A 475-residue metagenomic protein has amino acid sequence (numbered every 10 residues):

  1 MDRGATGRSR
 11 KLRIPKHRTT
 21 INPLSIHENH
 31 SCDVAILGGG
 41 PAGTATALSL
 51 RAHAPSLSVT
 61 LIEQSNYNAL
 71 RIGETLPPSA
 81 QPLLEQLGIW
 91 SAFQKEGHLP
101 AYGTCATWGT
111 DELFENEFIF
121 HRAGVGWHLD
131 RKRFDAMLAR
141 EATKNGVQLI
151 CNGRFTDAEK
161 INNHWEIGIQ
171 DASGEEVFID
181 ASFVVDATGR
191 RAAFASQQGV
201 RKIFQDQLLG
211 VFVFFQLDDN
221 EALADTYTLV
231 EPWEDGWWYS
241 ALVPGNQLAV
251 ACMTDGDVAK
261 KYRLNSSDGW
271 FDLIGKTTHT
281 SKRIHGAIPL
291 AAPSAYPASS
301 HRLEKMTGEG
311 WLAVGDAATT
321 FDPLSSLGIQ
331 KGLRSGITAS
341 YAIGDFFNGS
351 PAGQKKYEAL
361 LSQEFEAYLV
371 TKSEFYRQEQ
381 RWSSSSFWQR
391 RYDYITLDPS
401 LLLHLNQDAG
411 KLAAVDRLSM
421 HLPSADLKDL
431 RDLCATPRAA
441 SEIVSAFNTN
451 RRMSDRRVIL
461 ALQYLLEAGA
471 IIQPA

Functional and structural regions predicted by a protein language model:
I26-A42: Beta1/beta-strand and adjacent pyrophosphate-binding region of the FAD-binding site in flavoprotein oxidoreductases
R51-I72: Glycine-rich FAD pyrophosphate-binding loop
A69-T107: N-terminal FAD cofactor-binding segment of flavoenzymes
E96-G97, K260, L264-S373, R377-R381: FAD/FMN-dependent oxidoreductases across multiple families
F120-R140, A259-N265: Short beta-strand to alpha-helix junction loop
E141-T280: Predominantly flavin-linked oxidoreductase catalytic cores and closely associated redox partners
Y341-D432, P437-R452, V458: C-terminal helical "tail/cap" subdomain of flavin- and related membrane-associated enzymes
L466-A475: A short, conserved structural fragment
